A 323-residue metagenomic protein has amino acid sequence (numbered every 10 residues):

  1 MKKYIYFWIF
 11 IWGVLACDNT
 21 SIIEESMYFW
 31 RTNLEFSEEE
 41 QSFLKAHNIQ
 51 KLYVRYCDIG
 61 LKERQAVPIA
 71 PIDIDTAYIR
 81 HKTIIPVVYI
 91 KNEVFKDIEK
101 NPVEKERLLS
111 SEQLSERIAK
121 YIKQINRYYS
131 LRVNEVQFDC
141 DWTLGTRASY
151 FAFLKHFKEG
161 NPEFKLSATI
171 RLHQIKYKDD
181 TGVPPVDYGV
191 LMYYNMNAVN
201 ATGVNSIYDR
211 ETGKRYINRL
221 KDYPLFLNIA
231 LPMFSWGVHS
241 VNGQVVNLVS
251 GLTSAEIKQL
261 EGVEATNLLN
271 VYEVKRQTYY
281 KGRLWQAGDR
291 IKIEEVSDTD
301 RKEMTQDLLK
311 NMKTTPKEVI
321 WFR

Functional and structural regions predicted by a protein language model:
M1-E24: Bacterial Sec-dependent N-terminal signal peptides
C17-L44, I90: Boundary/entry segment of secreted carbohydrate-active catalytic domains
E24-F29, I59-G60, R64-P185, L191: Chitinase-like catalytic core of GlcNAc-active glycosidases
E35-L61, I125-V133: Catalytic domains of carbohydrate-active enzymes, especially glycoside hydrolases
N48, K123, R127-N134, D179-A198 (+2 more regions): Structural recognition of alpha->loop->beta junctions
L52, F138, G189, I229 (+1 more regions): Conserved, mostly hydrophobic/aromatic
K155-S254: Substrate-binding surface in catalytic domains of secreted glycosidases
F234, N242-R323: Substrate-binding cleft of secreted/luminal carbohydrate-active enzymes
